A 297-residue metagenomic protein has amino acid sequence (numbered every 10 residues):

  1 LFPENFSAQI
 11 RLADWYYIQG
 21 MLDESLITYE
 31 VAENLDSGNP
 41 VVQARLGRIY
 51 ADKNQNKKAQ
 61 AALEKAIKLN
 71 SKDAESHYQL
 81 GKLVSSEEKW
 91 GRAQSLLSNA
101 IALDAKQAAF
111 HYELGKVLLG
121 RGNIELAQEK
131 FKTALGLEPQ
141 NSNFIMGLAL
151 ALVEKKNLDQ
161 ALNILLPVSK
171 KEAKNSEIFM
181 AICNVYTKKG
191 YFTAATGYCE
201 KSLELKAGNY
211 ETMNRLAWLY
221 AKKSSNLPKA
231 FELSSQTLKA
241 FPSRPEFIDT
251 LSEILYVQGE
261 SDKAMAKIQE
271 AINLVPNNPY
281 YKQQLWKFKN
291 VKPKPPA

Functional and structural regions predicted by a protein language model:
L1, V31-A32, K65-A66, N99-A100 (+5 more regions): Canonical positions in the second alpha-helix
L1-F2, L35, L69, L103 (+5 more regions): Structural marker of alpha-solenoid helical repeat scaffolds
F6-S7, P40-V41, A74-E75, A108-A109 (+6 more regions): Helix-start (N-cap) detector for alpha-helical repeat units in TPR-like alpha-solenoids, especially tetratricopeptide
D14, R48, K82, K116 (+5 more regions): Residue-level recognition of tetratricopeptide repeat
I18-Q19, D52-K53, S86-E87, G120-R121 (+5 more regions): Register position in tetratricopeptide repeats
N184, Y210-F241, E246, E253: Alpha-helical adaptor scaffolds
